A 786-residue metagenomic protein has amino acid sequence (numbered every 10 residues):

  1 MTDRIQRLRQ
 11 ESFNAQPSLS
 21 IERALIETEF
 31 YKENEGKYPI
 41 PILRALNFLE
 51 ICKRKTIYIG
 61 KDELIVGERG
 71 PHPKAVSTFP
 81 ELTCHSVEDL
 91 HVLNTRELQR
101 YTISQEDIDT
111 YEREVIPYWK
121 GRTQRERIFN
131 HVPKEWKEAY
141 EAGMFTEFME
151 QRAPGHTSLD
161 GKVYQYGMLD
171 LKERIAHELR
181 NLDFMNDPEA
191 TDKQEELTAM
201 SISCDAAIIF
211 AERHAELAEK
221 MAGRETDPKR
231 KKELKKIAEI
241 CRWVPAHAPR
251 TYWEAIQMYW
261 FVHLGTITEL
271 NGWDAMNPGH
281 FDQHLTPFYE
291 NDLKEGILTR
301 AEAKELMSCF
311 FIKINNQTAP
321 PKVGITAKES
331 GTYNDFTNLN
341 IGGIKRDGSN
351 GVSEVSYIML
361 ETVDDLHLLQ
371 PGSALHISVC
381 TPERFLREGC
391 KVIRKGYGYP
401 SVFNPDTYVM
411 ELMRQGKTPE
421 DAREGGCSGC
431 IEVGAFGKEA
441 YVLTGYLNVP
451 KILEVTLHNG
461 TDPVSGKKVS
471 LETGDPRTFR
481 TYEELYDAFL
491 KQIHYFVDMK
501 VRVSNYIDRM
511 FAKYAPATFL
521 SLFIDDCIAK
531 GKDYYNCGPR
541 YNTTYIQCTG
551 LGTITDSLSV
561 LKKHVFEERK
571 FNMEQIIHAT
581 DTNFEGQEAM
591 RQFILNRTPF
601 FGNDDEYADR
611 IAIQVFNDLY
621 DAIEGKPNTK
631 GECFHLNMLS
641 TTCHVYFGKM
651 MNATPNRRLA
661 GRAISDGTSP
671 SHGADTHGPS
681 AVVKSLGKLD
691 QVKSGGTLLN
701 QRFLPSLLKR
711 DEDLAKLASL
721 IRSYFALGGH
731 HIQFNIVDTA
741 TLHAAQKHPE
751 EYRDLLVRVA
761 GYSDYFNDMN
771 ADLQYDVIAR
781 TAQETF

Functional and structural regions predicted by a protein language model:
M1-M200, K229, E233-K236, I240-F786: Conserved catalytic cores of very large enzyme subunits
T198-I209: Extended non-globular scaffold/tether segments
I209, R213-E216, K220, K236-E239: Extended, non-transmembrane alpha-helical coiled-coils
A218-L234: Short, Lys/Glu-rich amphipathic helical modules
